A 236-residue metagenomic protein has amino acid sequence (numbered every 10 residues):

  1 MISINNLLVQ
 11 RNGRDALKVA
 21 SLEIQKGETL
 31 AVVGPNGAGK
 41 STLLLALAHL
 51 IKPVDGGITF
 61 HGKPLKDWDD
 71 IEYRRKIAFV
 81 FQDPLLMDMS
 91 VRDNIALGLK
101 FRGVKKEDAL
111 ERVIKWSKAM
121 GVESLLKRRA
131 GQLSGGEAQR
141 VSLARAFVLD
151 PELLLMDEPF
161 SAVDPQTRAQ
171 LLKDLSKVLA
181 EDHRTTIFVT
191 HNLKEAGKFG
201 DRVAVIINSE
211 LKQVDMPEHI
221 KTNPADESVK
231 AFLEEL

Functional and structural regions predicted by a protein language model:
V33-P35: The feature captures the beta-strand-to-loop junction immediately N-terminal to the Walker
A48: Helix-to-loop junction immediately C-terminal to a conserved catalytic motif
P64-A78, F101, N223-P224: ABC ATPase NBD coupling module
E107-L125, S176-K177: Conserved ABC ATPase "signature" region
R129-L133, E137: Conserved ABC ATPase signature
L154-E158: Catalytic Walker B motif of ABC-type/P-loop ATPase nucleotide-binding domains
